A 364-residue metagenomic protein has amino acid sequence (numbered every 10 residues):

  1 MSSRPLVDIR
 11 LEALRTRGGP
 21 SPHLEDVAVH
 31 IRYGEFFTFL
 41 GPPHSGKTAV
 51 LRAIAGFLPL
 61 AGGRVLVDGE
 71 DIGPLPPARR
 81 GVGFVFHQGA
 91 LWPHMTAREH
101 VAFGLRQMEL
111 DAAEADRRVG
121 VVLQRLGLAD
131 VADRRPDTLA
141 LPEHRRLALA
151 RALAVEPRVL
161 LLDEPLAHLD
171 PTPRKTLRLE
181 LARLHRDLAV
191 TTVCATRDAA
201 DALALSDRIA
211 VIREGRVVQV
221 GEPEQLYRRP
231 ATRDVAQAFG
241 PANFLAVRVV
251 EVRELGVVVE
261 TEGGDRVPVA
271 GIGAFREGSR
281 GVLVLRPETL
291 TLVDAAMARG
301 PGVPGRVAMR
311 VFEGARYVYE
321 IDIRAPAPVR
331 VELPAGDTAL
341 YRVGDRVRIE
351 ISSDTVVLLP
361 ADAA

Functional and structural regions predicted by a protein language model:
L40-P42: The feature captures the beta-strand-to-loop junction immediately N-terminal to the Walker
T48, A242, V252-A364: Non-catalytic connector elements of ABC transporters
A55: Helix-to-loop junction immediately C-terminal to a conserved catalytic motif
A61-R64, E214: Conserved coupling/switch loops of ABC nucleotide-binding domains, chiefly the family-specific signature
G63-D71: Conserved ABC transporter NBD signature motif
G81, H94-D234: ABC ATPase nucleotide-binding domains
